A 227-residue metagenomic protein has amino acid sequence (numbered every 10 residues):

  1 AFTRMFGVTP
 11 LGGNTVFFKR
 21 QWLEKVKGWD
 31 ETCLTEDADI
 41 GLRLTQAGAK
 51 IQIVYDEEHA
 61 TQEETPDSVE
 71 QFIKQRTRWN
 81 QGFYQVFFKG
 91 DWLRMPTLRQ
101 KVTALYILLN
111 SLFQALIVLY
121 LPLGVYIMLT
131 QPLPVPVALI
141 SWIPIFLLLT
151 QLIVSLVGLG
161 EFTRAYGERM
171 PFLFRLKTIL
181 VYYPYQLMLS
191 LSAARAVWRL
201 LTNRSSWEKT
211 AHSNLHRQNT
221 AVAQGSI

Functional and structural regions predicted by a protein language model:
A1-K27, E31-C33, I73, T77-F88: Long helical/loop segments within the catalytic core of UDP-sugar-dependent glycosyltransferases, especially the large
K25-L34, D39-T45, L149, I153: Long, highly hydrophobic alpha-helical transmembrane signal-anchor segments
T32, G41-T61: Catalytic donor-sugar/metal-binding loop of nucleotide-sugar-dependent glycosyltransferases
E63-W79, E208-A211: Nucleotide-sugar-dependent glycosyltransferase catalytic core
Q71-L93, I153-G160, R195-V197: Catalytic core of nucleotide-sugar-dependent glycosyltransferases
M95-F113: Loop-to-transmembrane boundary segments
I107-T202: Membrane-embedded multi-pass helical conduit in multi-pass membrane proteins, especially envelope-biosynthetic
P136-I140, S206-I227: Hydrophobic alpha-helical transmembrane segments and immediately flanking/interface helices in integral membrane
